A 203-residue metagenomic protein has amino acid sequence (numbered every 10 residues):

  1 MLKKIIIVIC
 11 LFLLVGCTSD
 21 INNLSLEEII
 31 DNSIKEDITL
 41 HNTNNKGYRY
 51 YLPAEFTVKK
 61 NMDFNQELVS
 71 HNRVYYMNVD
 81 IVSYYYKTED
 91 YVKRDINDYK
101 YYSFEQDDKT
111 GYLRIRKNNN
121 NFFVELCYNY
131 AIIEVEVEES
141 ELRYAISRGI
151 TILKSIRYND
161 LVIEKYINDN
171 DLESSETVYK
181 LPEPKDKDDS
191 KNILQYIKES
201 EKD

Functional and structural regions predicted by a protein language model:
M1-I5: Positively charged n-region of N-terminal signal peptides that target proteins for export
L13-G16: C-terminal motif of bacterial Sec signal peptides marking the signal peptidase cleavage site
T18-I21: Bacterial signal peptide processing site
N23-M62: N-terminal "mature-domain start" segment
E28-S33, L113, I150-L153: Short, Φ-rich (hydrophobic/aromatic) sequence segments
K60-R148, L161: Conserved polar/disulfide-associated segments of primarily extracytoplasmic proteins
V137-D203: Surface-exposed amphipathic alpha-helical segments
